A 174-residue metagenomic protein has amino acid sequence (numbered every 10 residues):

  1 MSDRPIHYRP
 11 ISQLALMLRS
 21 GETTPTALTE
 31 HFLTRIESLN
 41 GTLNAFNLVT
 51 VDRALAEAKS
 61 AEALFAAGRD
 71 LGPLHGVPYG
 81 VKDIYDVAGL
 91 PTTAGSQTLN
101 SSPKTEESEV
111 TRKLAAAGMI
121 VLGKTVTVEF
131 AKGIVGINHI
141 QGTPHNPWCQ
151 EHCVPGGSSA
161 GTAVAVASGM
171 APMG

Functional and structural regions predicted by a protein language model:
M1-A56: An N-terminal boundary/leader segment
L14-L18, A61, T162: Generic hydrophobic alpha-helical segments
T26-T29, L55-A58, P78, T111 (+1 more regions): Hydrophobic face of alpha-helices
D52-E62, G118-M119, V128: Long amphipathic alpha-helix in the N-terminal Rossmann-like dinucleotide-binding domain of NAD(P)-dependent
A61-V77: Immediate post-signal peptide segment of exported/extracytoplasmic ligand-binding proteins
L74-G174: Short glycine/serine-rich loop/turn segments
